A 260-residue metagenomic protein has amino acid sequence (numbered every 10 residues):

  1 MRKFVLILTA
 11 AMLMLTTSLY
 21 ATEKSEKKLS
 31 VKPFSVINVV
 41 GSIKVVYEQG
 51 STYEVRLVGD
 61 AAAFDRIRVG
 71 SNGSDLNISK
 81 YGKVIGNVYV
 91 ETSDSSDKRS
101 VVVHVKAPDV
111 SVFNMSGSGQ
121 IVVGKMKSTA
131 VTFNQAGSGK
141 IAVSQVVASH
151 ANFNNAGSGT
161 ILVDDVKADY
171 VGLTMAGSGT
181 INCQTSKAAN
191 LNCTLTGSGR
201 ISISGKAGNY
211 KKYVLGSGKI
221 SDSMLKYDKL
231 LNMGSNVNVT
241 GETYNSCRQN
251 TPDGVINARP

Functional and structural regions predicted by a protein language model:
M1-I7: Bacterial N-terminal signal peptides that target proteins for export
I7-T16: Bacterial N-terminal signal peptides
T9, Y20-S116, Q120-N134, Q145-N154 (+3 more regions): Acidic (Asp/Glu) and glycine-rich low-complexity loops/linkers that are typically intrinsically disordered
I43, G139, G159: Adenine-nucleotide cofactor-binding loop residues
Q120-V122, K140, T180, R200: Polar, glycosylation-prone regions of secreted, cell-surface, and some intracellular proteins
I161-P260: Short, surface-exposed interaction patches in beta-rich subdomains that mediate adhesion/assembly near membranes
